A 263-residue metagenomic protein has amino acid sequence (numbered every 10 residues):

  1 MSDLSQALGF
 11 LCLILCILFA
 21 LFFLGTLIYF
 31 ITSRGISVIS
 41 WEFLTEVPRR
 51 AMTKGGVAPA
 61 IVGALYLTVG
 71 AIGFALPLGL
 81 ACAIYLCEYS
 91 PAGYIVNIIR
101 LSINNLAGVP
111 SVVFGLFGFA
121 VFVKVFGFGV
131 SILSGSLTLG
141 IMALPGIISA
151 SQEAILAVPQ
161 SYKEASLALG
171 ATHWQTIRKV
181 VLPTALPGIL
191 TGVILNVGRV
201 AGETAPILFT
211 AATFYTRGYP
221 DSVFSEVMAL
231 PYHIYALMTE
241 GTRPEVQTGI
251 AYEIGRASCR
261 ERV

Functional and structural regions predicted by a protein language model:
M1-C12, F30-A71, A92, A236-T248: Periplasmic/extracellular loop-to-transmembrane helix junction in inner-membrane transport proteins
A51, G55, I207-S258: Interhelical loop and adjacent transmembrane-helix boundary motif in polytopic membrane transport permeases
V62, Y66-F74, L78, C82 (+2 more regions): Hydrophobic alpha-helical transmembrane segments of multipass integral membrane proteins, especially permease/channel
A71-I103: Transmembrane-helix boundary motif in ABC transporter permease subunits
I72, A150-S151, H173-A211: Transmembrane alpha-helices
N104-G140: Generic hydrophobic transmembrane alpha-helix motif, especially the helices
P110, L169-G170, P183: Glycine/proline-centered hinge or cleavage motifs at structural transition points of membrane proteins
S161, T172-H173: Short coil/turn motifs that cap or connect alpha-helices
